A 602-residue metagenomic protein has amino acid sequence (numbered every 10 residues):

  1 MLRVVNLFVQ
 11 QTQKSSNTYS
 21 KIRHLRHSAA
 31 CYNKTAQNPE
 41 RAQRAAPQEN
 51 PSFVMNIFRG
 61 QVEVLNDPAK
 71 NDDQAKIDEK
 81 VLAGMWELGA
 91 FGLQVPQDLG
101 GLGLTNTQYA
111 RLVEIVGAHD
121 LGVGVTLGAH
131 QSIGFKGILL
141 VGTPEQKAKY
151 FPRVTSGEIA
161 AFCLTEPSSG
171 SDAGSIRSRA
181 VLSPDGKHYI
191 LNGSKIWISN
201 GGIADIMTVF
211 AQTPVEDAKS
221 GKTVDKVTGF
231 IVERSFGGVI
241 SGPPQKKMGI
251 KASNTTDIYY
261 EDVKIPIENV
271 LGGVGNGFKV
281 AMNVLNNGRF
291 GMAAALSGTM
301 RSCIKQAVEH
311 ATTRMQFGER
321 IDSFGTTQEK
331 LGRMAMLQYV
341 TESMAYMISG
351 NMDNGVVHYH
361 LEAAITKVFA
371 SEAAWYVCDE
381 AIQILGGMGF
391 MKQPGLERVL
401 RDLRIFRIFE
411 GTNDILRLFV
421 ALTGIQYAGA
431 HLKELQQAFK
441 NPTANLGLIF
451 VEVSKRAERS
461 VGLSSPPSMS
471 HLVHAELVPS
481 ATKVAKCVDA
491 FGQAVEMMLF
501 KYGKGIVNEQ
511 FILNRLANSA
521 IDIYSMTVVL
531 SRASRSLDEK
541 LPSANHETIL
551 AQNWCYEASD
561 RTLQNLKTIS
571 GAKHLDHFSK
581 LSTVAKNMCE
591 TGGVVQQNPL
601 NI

Functional and structural regions predicted by a protein language model:
L2-G128, K136-A160, S171, L182 (+4 more regions): Amphipathic, small/basic residue-rich leader segments at the start of a protein or domain
F58-Q61, I133, N283, M388-L477 (+1 more regions): Glycine-rich phosphate/cofactor-binding loops in nucleotide/flavin-utilizing enzymes
L121-F135, V154-S169, S194-T208, S253: FAD-binding core of FAD-dependent oxidoreductases, characterized by glycine-rich FAD pyrophosphate-binding loops
G134, Q146, G193, A281 (+4 more regions): Extended, hydrophobic alpha-helical segments in both membrane/secreted and soluble proteins
K187-H188, N192-S241: A short core secondary-structure module
I240-Y339, V368, F406-F409, N413 (+2 more regions): Glycine-rich beta->alpha junctions and the first turn(s) of the following alpha-helix
G298, G332-A335, Y339, V368-W375 (+7 more regions): Generic structural signal for well-ordered, non-transmembrane alpha-helical segments in soluble/cytosolic regions
Q338-F369, I382-L385, G503, S525-W554 (+2 more regions): C-terminal helix-coil-helix/basic helical segment that borders enzyme active sites and/or dimer interfaces and provides
